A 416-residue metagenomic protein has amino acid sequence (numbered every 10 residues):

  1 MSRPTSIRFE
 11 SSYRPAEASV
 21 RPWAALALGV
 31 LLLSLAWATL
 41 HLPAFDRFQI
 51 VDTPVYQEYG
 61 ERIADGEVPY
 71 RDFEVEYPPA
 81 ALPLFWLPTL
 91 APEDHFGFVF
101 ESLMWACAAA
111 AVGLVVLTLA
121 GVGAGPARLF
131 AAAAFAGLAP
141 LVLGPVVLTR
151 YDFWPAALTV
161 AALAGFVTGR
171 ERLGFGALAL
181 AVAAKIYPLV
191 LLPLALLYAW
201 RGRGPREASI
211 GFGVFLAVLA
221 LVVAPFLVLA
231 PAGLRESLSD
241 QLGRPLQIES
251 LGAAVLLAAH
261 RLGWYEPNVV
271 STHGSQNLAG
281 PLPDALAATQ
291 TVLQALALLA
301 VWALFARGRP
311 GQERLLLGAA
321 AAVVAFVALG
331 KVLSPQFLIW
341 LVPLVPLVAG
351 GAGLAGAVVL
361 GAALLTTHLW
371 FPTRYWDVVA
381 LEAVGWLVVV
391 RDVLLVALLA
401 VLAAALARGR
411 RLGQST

Functional and structural regions predicted by a protein language model:
R3-S237, L286-T416: Multi-pass membrane glycosyltransferase architecture that uses lipid-linked
Q57, R62, Y70, E74 (+1 more regions): Extracytosolic (periplasmic/ER-lumenal) interhelical loops and adjacent juxtamembrane/interface segments of multi-pass
P83-E93, W264-D284: Juxtamembrane membrane-water interface segments that cap and precede transmembrane helices
A217-P267: Transmembrane-lumen/periplasm boundary regions of multi-pass, lipid-linked membrane glycan transferases
